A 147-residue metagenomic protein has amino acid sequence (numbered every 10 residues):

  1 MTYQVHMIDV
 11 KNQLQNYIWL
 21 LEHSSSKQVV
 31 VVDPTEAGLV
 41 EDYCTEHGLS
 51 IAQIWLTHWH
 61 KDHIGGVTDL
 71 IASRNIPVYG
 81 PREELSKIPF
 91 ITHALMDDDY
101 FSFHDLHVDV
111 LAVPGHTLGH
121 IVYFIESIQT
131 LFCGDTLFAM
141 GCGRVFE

Functional and structural regions predicted by a protein language model:
M1-L49, Y123-G134: Conserved beta-strand hairpin/beta-sheet module of binuclear metal-dependent hydrolase folds, prominently
Q4, I91, D97, F138-V145: Glycine-rich, flexible loop/turn motifs
L14, V29, E36-A112: Active-site HxH/HxHxD metal-binding segment of metal-dependent hydrolases
I18, D97-Y100, H120-V122: Short, acidic/polar N-cap/turn motifs at the starts of alpha helices
S24-S26, S86-K87, F138-A139: Short glycine-enriched loop/turn motifs at secondary-structure junctions
G115: ABC ATPase nucleotide-binding domain "signature motif"
L118-E147: Metallo-beta-lactamase
